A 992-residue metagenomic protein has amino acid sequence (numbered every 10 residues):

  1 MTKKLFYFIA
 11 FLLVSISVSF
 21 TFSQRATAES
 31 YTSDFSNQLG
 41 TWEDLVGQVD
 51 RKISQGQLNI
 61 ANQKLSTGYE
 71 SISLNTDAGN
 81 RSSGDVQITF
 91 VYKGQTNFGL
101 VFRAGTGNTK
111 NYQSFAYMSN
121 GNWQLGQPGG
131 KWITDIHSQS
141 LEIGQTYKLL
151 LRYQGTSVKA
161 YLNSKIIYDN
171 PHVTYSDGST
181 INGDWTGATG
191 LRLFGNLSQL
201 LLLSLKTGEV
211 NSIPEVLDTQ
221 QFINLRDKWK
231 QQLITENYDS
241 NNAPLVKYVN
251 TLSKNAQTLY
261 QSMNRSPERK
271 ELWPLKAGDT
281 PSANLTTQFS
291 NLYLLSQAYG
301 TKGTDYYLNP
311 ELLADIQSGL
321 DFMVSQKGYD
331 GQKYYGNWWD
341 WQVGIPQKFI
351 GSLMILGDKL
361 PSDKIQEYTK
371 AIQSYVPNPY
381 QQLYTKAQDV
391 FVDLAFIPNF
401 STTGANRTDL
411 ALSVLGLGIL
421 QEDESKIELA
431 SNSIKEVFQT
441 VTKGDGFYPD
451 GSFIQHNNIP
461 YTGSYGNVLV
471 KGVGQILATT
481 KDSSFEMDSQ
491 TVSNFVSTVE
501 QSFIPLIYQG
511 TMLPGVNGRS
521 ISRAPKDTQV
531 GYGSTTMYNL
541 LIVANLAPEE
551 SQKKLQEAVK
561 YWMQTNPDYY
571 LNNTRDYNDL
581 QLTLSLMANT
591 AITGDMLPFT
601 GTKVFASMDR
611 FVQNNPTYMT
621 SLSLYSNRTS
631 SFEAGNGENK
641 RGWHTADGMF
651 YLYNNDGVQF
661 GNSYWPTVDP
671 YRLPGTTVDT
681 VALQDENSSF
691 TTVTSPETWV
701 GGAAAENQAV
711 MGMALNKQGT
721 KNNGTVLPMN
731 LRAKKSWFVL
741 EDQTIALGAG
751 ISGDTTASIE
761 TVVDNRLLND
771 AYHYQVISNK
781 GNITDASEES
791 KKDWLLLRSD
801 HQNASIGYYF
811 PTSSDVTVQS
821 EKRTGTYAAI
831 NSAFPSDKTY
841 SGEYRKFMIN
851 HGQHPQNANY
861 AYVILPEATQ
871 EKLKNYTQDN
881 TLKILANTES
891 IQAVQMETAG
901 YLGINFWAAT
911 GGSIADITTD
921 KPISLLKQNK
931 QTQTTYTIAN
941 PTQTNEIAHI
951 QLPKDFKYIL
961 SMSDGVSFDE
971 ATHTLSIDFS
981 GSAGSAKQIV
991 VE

Functional and structural regions predicted by a protein language model:
T27-V46, P214: Extracellular carbohydrate-recognition regions
N37-G68: Extracellular glycan-recognition surfaces and repeat-rich motifs
K64-L125: Secretory/extracellular carbohydrate-interaction modules and structurally similar beta-sandwich "look-alikes"
Q127-K148: Short, aromatic/His-centered strand-loop micro-motif at the edge of beta-sheets
Q145-K159: Localized edge beta-strand/strand-to-loop motifs within extracellular or lumenal beta-rich domains
N170-K206: Flexible glycan-contacting loops in extracellular carbohydrate-active proteins
Q257-A524: Aromatic-lined, polymer-binding surfaces characteristic of secreted/periplasmic polysaccharide-degrading enzymes
I476-T935, A939-Q943, I947-L952, F956 (+1 more regions): Extended polysaccharide-engagement surfaces of secreted carbohydrate-active enzymes
